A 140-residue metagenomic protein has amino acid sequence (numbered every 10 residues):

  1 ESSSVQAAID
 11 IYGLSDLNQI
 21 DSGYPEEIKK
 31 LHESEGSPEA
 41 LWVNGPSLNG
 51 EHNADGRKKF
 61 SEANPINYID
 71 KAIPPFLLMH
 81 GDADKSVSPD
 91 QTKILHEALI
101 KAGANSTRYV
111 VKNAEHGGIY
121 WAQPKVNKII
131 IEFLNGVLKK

Functional and structural regions predicted by a protein language model:
E1-E27, G136: Primarily recognizes the serine-hydrolase "nucleophile elbow" in alpha/beta-hydrolase and SGNH/GDSL folds
L14, D82-D84, N113-E115: Acidic beta-to-alpha connecting loop that harbors the catalytic carboxylate
S22-Y68, K101: Mobile cap/lid helix-loop segments that gate and shape the active-site cleft of serine hydrolases
P65-I73, D90: Conserved serine/cysteine hydrolase catalytic core
A72, L77-H80, D84: Short beta-strand/loop motif that positions the catalytic acidic residue of the alpha/beta-hydrolase fold
K85-I94: Conserved alpha/beta-hydrolase "acid-adjacent" motif
A114-Q123: Catalytic histidine-centered segment of alpha/beta-hydrolase-like enzymes
Q123-K140: Catalytic active-site module of serine/aspartate enzymes centered on a nucleophile-bearing elbow/loop
